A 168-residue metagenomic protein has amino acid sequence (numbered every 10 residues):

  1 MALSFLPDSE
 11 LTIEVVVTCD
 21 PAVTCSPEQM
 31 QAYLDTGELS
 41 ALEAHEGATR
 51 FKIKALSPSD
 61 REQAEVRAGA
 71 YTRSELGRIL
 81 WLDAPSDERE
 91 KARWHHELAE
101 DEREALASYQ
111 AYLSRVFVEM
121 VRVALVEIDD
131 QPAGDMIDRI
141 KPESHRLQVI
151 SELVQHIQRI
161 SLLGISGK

Functional and structural regions predicted by a protein language model:
M1-I13: Short, intrinsically disordered N-terminal pre-domain segments
T12-T18, R50-K52: Ser/Thr- (and often Asn-) enriched beta-sheet segments in non-cytosolic proteins
T18-D20, C25: Proline-rich, low-complexity intrinsically disordered regions
C25-K168: Short, surface-exposed, charged amphipathic helix/loop patches that serve as local interaction elements
